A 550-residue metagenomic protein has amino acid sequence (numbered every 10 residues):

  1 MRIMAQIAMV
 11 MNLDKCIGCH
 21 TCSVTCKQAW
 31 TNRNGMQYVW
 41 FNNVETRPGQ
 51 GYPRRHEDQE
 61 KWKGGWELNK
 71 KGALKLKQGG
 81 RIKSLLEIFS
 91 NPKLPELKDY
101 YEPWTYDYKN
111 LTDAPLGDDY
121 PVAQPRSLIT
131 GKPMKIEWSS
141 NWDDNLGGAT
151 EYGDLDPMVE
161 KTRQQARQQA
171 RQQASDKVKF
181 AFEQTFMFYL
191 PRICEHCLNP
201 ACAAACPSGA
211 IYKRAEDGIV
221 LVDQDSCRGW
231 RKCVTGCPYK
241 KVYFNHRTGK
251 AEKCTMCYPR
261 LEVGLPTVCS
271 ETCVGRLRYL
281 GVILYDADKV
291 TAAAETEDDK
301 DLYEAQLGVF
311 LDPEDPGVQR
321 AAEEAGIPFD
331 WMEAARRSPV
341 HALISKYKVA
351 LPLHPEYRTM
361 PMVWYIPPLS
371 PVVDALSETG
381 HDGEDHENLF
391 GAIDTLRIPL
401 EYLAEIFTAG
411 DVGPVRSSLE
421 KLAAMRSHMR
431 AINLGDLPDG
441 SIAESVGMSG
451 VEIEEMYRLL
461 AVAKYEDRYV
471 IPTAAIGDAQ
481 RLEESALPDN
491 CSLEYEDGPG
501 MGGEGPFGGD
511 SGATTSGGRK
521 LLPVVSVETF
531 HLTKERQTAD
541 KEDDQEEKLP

Functional and structural regions predicted by a protein language model:
M1-P550: Non-ligating segments of multi-cofactor redox enzymes
